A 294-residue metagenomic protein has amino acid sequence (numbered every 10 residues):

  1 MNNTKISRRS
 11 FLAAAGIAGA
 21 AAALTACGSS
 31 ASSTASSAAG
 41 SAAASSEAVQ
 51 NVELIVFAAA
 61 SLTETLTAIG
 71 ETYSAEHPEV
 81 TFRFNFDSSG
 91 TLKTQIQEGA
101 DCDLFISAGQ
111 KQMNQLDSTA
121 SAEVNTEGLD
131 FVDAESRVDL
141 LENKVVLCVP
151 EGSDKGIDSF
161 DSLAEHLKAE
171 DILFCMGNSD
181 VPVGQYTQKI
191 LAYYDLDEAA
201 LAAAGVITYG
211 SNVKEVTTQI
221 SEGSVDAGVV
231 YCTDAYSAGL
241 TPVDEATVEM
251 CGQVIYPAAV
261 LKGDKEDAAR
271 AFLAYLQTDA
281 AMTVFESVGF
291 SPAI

Functional and structural regions predicted by a protein language model:
M1-I6, S10-A26: N-terminal secretory signal peptides
A21, E98-G99, E222, E266: Alpha-helix termination/capping residues and helix-transition junctions
S30-A31, A35-E71, A75, G90 (+4 more regions): Exported/periplasmic ABC-transporter solute-binding proteins
S89-D130, Y236-G239: Pocket-flanking alpha-helical
V132-S136: Short, P/G- and charge-enriched loop/turn segments at secondary-structure junctions
